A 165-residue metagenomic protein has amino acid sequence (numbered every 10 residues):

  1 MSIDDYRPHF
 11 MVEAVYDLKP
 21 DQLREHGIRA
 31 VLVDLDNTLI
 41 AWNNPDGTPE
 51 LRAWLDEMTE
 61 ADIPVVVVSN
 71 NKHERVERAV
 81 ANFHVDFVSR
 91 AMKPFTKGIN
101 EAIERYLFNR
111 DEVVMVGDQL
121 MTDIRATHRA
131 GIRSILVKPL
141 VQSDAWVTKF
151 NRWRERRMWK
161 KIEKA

Functional and structural regions predicted by a protein language model:
S2-V33, I40-P45, P49-A165: Asp-based, Mg2+/Mn2+-dependent phosphohydrolase catalytic module
